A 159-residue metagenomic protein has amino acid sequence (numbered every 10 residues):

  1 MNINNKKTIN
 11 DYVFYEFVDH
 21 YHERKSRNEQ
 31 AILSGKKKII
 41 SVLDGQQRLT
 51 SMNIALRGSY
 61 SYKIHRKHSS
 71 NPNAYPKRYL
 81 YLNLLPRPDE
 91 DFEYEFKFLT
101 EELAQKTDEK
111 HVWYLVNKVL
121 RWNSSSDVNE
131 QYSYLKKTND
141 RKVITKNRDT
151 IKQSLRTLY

Functional and structural regions predicted by a protein language model:
N2-Y159: Basic- and aromatic-enriched surface patches that contact anionic nucleotides/nucleic acids
